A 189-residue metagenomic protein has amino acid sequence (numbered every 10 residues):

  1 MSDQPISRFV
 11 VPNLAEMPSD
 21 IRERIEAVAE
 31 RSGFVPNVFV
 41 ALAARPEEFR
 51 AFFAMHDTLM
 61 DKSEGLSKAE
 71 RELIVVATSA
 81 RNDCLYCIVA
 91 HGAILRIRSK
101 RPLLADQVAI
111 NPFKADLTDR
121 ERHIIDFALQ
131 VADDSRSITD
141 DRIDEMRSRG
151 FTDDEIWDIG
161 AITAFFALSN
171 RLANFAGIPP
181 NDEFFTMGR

Functional and structural regions predicted by a protein language model:
M1-R189: Hydrophobic alpha-helical segments
